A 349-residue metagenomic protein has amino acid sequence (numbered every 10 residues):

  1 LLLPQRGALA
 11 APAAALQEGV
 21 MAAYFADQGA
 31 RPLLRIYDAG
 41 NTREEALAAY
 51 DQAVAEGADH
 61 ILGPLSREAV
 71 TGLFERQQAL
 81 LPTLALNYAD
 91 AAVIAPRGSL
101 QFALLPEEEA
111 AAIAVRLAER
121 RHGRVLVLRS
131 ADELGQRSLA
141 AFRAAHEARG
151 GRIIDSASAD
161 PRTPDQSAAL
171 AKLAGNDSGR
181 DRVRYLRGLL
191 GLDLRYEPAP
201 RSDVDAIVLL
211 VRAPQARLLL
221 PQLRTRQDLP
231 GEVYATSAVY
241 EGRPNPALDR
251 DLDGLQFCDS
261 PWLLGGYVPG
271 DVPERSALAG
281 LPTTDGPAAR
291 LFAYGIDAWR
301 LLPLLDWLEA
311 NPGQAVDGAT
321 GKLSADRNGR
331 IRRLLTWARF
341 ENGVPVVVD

Functional and structural regions predicted by a protein language model:
L1-A13, V125-V127: Short beta-strand segments enriched in small/hydrophobic residues
A11-L16, A30-A92: Beta-alpha junction/loop-to-helix N-cap segments that form part of ligand/metal-binding clefts
D27-G40, P96-L100, V127, E147-R184: Short beta-strand elements in bilobed, periplasmic/extracellular small-molecule ligand-binding domains
P32-A53, E109-A112, R162-K172, L189-D193 (+1 more regions): Structural motif
A53-S66, L84-L86, R124-R129, I154 (+2 more regions): Periplasmic-binding protein-like
H60-A157: Extracytoplasmic ligand/sensor domains, especially the bilobed periplasmic-binding protein
D177-V183, S202-V204, L220-I296, A310: Extracellular/periplasmic periplasmic-binding protein-like sensory domains
R275-V347: Segments of small-molecule ligand-sensing domains
